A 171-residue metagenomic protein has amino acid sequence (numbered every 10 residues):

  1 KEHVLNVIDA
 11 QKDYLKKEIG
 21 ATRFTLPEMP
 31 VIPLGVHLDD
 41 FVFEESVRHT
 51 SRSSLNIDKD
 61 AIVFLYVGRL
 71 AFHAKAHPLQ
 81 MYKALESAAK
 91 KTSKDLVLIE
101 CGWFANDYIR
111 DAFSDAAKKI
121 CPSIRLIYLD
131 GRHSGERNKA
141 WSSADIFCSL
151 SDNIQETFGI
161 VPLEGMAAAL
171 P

Functional and structural regions predicted by a protein language model:
K1-V31, V36-S46: A short, active-site helix/loop in glycosyltransferases that binds the activated sugar's phosphate group
T22-L26, E45-V63, K90-T92: Nucleotide-sugar donor-binding and catalytic loop/hinge architecture of NDP-sugar-dependent glycosyltransferases
G35, Y66-L70, E100-G102, Y128-L129 (+1 more regions): Short hydrophobic "strand-cap" motifs at the C-terminus of beta-strands
D58-K75, Y82, I99-E100: Conserved donor-binding/catalytic core segment of Leloir-type glycosyltransferases
E100-W103, R110-H133, S142-I146: Nucleotide-activated donor-binding/catalytic signature segment of Leloir-type glycosyltransferases, i.e., the conserved
S142-T157, L170: Acidic donor-binding loop of glycosyltransferase active sites
G159-P162: Short glycine/serine-rich donor-binding loops of glycosyltransferases
G165: Donor-sugar nucleotide-binding helix/loop cap in glycosyltransferases
